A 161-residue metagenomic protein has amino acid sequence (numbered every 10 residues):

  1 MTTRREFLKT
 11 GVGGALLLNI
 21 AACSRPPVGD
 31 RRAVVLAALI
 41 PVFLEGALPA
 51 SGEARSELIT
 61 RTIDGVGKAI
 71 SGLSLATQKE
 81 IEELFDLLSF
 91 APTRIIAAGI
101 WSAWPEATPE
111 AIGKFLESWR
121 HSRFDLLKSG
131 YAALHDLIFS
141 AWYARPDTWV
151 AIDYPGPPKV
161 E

Functional and structural regions predicted by a protein language model:
M1-L18: N-terminal secretory signal peptides and thylakoid transit peptides that target proteins across membranes
G11, A47, A107, P155-P157: Surface-exposed loop/turn and secondary-structure junction residues enriched for glycine/proline
L17-I20, T62-D64: Short acidic (Asp/Glu) and glycine-rich catalytic loops that position anionic groups and cofactors
P26-G29: Ser/Thr/Pro/Gly-rich low-complexity linker/stalk segments immediately outside membranes or between
R32-A144: Flexible, low-complexity segments enriched for small/polar residues
S140-E161: Short, functional C-terminal segments
